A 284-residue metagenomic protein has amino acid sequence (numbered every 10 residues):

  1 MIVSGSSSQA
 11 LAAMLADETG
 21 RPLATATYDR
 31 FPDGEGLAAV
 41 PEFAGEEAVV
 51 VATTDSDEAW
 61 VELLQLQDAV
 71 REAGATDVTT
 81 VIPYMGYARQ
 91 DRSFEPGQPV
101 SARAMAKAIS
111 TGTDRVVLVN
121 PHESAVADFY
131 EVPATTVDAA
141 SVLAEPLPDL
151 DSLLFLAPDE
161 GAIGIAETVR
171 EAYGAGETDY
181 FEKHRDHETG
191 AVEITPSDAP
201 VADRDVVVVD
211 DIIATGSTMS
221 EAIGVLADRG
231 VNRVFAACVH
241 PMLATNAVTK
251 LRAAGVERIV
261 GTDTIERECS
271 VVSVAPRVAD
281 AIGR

Functional and structural regions predicted by a protein language model:
M1-R284: PRPP-associated nucleotide enzymes
